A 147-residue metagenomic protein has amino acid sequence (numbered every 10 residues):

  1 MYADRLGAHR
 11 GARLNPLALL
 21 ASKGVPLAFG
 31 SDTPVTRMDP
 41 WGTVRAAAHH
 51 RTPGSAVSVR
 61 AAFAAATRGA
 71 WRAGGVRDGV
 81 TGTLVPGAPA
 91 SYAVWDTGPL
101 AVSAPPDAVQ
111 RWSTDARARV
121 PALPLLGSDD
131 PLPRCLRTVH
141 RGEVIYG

Functional and structural regions predicted by a protein language model:
M1-R5, T33-H50, D107: Histidine/acidic-residue-rich catalytic or RNA/ligand-binding cores of hydrolases and nuclease-related proteins
A3-G11, R51-G54, D129: Short, contiguous acidic/charged loop-to-helix segments that flank catalytic cores in large enzymes
H9-P26, G79-G82: Histidine/acidic residue-rich metal-binding segments in metalloenzymes
L20-G42, G87: Short acidic/histidine-rich active-site segments
S22-V25, H49-P53, T67-W71, G75 (+1 more regions): Hydrophobic alpha-helix feature that most strongly marks membrane-spanning transmembrane helices and their immediate
A28, A46, A73, S103-A104: Long, C-terminal catalytic modules of enzymes
P40, A46-R68: Generic long, charged, amphipathic alpha-helical segments
S58-R68, R72, L84, A88-G147: C-terminal cap of metal-dependent C-N hydrolases
